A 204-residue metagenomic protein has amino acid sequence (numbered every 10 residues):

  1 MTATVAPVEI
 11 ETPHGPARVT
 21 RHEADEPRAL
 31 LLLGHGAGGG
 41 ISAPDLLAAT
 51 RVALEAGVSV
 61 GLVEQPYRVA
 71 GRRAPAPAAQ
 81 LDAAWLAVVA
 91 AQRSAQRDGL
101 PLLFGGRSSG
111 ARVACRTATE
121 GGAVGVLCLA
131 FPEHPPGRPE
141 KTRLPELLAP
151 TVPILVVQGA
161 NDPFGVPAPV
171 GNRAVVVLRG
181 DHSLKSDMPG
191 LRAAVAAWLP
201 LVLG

Functional and structural regions predicted by a protein language model:
V8-P101, V113, V177: Serine-hydrolase catalytic machinery in alpha/beta-hydrolase-like enzymes
A37, A160-D162, R179-D181: Acidic beta-to-alpha connecting loop that harbors the catalytic carboxylate
L103-F104, V126: Conserved alpha/beta-hydrolase fold motif
G106-A114: Gly/Ala-rich beta-loop-alpha elbow adjacent to hydrolase catalytic centers
G122-H134: A conserved short beta-strand
P150-T151, V156-Q158: Short beta-strand/loop motif that positions the catalytic acidic residue of the alpha/beta-hydrolase fold
P163-P169: Conserved alpha/beta-hydrolase "acid-adjacent" motif
G180-R192: Catalytic histidine-centered segment of alpha/beta-hydrolase-like enzymes
